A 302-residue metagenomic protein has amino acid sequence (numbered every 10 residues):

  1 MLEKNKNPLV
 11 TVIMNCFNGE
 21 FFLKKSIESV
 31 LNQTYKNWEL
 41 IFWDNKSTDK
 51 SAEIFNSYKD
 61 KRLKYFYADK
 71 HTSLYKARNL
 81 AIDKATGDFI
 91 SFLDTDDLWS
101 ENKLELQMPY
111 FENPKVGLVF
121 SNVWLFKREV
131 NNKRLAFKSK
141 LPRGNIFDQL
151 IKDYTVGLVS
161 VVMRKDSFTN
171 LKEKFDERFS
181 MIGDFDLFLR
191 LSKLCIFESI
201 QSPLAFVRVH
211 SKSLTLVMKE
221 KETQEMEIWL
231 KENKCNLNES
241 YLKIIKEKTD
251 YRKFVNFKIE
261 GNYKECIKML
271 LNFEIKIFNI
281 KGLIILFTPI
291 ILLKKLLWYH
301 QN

Functional and structural regions predicted by a protein language model:
M1-L31: N-proximal low-complexity "stem/linker" segments adjacent to membrane-targeting elements
M1-N5, V209-N302: C-terminal subregions of glycosyltransferases and related glycan-biosynthesis enzymes
V12, D83, K140-W229: Conserved nucleotide-sugar donor-binding catalytic segment
F21-K24, D49-S57, L98, N102: Acidic helix N-cap motif at the loop->helix transition within catalytic regions of sugar-transfer enzymes
S29, K36, D44-E53, K70 (+1 more regions): A conserved acidic beta->alpha catalytic loop
A68-A85, L106: Glycine-rich, basic loop-to-helix element that forms the pyrophosphate-binding segment of sugar-nucleotide handling
I90: Short aromatic/hydrophobic "clamp" motif used to bind/position activated sugar donors
N102-R134: Conserved donor NDP-sugar-binding/catalytic core segment of glycosyltransferases
